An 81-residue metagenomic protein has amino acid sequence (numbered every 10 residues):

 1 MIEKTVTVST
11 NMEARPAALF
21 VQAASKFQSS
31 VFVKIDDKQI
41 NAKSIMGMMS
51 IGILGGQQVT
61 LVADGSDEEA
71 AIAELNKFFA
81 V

Functional and structural regions predicted by a protein language model:
M1-T5, Q58-T60: Intrinsic-disorder/low-complexity, polar/charged segments enriched in Ser/Thr/Lys/Arg/Asp/Glu/Gln
T5-N41, M46, S50-L54: Compact, glycine-rich, soluble single-domain proteins
M49-V81: C-terminal structural segments of small proteins and small subunits
